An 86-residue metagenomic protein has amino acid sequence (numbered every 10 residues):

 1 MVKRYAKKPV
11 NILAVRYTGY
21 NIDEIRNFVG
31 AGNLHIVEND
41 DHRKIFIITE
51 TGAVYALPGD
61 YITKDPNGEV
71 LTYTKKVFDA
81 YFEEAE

Functional and structural regions predicted by a protein language model:
M1-E50: N-terminal non-globular leader segments, chiefly Sec-dependent signal peptides
T51-E86: Short, compact, well-ordered microdomains
